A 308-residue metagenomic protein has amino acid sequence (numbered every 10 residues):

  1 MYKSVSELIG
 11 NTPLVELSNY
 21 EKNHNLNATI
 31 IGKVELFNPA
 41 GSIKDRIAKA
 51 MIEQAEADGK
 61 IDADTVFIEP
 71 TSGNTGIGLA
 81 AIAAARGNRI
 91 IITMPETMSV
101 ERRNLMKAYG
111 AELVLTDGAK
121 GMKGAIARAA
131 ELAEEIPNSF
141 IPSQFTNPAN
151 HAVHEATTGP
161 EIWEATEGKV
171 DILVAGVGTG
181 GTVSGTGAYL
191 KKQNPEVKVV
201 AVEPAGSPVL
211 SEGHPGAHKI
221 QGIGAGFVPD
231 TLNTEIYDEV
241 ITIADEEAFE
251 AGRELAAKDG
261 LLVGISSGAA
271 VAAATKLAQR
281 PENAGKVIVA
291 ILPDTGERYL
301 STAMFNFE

Functional and structural regions predicted by a protein language model:
M1-E308: PLP-dependent amino-acid enzyme catalytic core
